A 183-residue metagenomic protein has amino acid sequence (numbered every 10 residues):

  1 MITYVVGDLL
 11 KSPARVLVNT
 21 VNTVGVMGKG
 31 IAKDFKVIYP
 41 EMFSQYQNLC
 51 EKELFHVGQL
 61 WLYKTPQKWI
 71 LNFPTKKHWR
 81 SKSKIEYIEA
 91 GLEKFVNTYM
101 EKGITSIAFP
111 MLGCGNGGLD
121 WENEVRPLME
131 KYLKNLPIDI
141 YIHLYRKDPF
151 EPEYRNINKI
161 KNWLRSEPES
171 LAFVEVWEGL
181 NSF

Functional and structural regions predicted by a protein language model:
M1-F183: Macrodomain-like recognition of ADP-ribose-binding/processing modules
